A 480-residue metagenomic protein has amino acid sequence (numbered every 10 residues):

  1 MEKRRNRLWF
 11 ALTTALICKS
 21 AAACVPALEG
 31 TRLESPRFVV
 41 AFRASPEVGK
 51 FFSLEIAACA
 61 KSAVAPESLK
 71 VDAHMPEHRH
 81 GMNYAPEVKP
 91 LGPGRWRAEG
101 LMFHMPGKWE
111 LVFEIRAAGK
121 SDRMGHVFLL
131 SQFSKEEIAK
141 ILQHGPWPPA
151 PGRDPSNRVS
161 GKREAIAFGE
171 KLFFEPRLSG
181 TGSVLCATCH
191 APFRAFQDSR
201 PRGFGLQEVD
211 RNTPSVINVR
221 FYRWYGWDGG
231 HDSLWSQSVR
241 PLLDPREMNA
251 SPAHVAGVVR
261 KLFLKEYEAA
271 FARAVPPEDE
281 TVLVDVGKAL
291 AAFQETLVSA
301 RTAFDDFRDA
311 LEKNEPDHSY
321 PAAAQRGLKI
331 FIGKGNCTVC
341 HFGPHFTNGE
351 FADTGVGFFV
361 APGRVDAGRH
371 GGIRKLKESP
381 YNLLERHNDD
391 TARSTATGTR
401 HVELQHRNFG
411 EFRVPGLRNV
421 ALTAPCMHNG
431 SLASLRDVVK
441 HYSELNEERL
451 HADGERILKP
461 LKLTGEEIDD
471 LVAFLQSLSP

Functional and structural regions predicted by a protein language model:
M1-E2, T14, N408: Coiled-coil-like amphipathic alpha-helices with heptad-repeat character
E2-F10: Bacterial N-terminal signal peptides that target proteins for export
R4, C18, P76-H78, K120 (+1 more regions): Intrinsically disordered, low-complexity peptide-like regions
A11-K19: Bacterial N-terminal signal peptides
K19, V25, A60, H190 (+1 more regions): Secreted/luminal cysteine- and crosslink-motif detector
C24-Q132: Contiguous segments within soluble domain cores/interaction surfaces
Q132-P480: Periplasmic c-type cytochrome electron-transfer domains
